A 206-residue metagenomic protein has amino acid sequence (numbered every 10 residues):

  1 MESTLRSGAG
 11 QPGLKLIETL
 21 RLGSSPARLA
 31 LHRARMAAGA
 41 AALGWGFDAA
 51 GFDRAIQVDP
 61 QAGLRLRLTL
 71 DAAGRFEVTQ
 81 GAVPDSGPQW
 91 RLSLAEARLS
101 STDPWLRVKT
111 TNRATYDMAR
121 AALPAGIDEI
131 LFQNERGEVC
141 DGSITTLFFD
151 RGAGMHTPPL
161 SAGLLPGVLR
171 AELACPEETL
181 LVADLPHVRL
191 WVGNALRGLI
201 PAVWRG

Functional and structural regions predicted by a protein language model:
M1-E138, G152, L160-G206: Conserved alpha/beta cores of soluble small-molecule-handling proteins
D141, T146-T157: Glycine- and Gly-Pro-enriched alpha-helical subdomains that act as flexible, kink-prone "lid/hinge" or packing modules
